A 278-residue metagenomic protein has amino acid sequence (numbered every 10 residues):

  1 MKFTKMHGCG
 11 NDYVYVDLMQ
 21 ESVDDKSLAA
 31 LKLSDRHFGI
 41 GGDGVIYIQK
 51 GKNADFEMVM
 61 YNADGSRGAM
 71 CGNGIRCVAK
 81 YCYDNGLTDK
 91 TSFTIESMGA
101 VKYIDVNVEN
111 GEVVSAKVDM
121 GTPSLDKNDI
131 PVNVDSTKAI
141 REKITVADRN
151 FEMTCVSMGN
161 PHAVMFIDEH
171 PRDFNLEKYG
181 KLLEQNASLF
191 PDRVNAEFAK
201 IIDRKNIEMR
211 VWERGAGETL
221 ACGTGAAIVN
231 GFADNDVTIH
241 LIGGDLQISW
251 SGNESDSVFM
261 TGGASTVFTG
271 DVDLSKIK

Functional and structural regions predicted by a protein language model:
M1-E112, A163-K278: A glycine-rich beta-to-alpha transition motif near the start of alpha/beta enzyme domains, typified by
M1-S22, V118, V134-V156, K278: N-terminal, positively charged, Ser/Thr/Ala/Gly-biased leader segments that form transit/presequence-like amphipathic
S92, V101-Y103, V108-V146, N150-M153 (+2 more regions): Juxtamembrane transmembrane-helix boundary motif
